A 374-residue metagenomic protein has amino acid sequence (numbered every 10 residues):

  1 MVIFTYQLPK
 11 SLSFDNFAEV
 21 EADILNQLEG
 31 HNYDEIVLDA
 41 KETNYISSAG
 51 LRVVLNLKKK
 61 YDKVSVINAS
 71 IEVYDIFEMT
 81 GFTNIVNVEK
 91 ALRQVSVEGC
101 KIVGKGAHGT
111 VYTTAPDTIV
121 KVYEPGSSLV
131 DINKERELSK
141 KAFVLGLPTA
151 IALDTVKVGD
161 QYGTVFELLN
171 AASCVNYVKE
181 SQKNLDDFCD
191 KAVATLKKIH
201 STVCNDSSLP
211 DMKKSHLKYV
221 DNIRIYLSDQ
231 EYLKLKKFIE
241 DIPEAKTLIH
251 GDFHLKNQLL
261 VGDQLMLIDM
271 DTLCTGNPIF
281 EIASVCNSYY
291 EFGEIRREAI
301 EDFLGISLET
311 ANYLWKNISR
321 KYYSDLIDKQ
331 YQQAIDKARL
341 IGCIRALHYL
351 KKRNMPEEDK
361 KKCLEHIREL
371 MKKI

Functional and structural regions predicted by a protein language model:
M1-L8: Short beta-strand/loop segment at the start of cytosolic alpha/beta domains
S11-V86: Amphipathic alpha-helical interaction surfaces in cytosolic regulatory modules
Q94-I102: Conserved N-terminal boundary motif of the eukaryotic protein kinase catalytic domain
K101-I102, A107-D206: ATP-binding pocket architecture of kinase catalytic cores
T110-A115, K236-F280: Active-site acidic catalytic loop and adjacent metal/ATP-binding pocket of ATP-dependent phosphoryl transfer enzymes
S201-G251, L255, V261: An alpha-helical support segment within catalytic cores of ATP-dependent transferases
I282-L326, L340-M355: Active-site activation/catalytic loop segments of kinase-like enzymes and analogous catalytic loops in related
K329-Q330, L340-I374: ATP/Mg2+ or Mg2+-diphosphate-binding catalytic cores that bind nucleotide phosphates or diphosphates via glycine-rich
